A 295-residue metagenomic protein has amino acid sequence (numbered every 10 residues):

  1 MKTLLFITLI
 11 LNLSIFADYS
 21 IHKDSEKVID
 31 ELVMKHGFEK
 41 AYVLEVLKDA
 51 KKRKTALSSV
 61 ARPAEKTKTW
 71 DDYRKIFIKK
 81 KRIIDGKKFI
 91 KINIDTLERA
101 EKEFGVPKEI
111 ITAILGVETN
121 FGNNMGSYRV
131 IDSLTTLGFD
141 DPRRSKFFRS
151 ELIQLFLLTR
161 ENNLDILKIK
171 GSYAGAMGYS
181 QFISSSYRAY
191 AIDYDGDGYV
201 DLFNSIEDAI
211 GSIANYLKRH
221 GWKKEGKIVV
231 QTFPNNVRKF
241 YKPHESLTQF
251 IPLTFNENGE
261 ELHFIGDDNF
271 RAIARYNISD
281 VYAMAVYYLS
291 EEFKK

Functional and structural regions predicted by a protein language model:
M1-K170, G175, S185-K295: Cell-wall glycan-active module
Q181: Functionally critical loop-and-helix segments that line ligand-binding/catalytic clefts of soluble enzyme domains
